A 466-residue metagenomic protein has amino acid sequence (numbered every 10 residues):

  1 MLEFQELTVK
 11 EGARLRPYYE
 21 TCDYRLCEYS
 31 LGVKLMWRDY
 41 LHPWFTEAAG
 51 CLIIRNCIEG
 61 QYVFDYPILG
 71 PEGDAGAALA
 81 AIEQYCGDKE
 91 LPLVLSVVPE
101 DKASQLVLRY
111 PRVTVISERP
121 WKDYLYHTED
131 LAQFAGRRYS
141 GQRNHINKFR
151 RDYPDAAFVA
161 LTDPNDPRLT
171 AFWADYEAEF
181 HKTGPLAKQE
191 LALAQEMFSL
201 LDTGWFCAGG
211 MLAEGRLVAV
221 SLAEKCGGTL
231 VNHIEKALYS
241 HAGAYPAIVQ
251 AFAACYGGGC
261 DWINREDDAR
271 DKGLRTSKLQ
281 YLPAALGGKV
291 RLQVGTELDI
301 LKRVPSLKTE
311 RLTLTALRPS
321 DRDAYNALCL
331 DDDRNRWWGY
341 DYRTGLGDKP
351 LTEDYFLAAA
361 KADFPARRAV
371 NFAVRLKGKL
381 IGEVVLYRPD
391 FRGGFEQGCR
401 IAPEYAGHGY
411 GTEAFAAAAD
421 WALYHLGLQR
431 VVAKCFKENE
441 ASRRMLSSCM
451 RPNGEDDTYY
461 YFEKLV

Functional and structural regions predicted by a protein language model:
L2-R14, R137, A157-A171, T313-A327: A short beta-loop-alpha structural element at the N-terminal edge of CoA-dependent acyl/N-acetyltransferase catalytic
R14, C226, I263, G295-R336 (+1 more regions): Acyl-donor (CoA/ACP) binding surface of acyl/acetyltransferases
E28-D101, L212-H241, L386-R392: Conserved donor-binding loop and adjoining core beta-sheet/short helix segment in diverse acyl/aminoacyl transferases
D74-A81, S240-A251, Y405, G409-A418: Conserved acetyl-CoA pyrophosphate-binding loop and the N-cap/start of the following alpha-helix in GNAT-like
K89-P99, G258-E266, H425-K434: Conserved GNAT acetyl-CoA-binding A-motif
K102-I116, A269-L286, T412, K437-N453: Conserved active-site alpha-helix within GNAT-family acetyltransferase domains
P111-T183: Acyltransferase donor/substrate-recognition loop-hinge adjacent to the catalytic core
F206-Q293, G407: Aromatic (often tryptophan-rich) hydrophobic motifs at membrane interfaces
